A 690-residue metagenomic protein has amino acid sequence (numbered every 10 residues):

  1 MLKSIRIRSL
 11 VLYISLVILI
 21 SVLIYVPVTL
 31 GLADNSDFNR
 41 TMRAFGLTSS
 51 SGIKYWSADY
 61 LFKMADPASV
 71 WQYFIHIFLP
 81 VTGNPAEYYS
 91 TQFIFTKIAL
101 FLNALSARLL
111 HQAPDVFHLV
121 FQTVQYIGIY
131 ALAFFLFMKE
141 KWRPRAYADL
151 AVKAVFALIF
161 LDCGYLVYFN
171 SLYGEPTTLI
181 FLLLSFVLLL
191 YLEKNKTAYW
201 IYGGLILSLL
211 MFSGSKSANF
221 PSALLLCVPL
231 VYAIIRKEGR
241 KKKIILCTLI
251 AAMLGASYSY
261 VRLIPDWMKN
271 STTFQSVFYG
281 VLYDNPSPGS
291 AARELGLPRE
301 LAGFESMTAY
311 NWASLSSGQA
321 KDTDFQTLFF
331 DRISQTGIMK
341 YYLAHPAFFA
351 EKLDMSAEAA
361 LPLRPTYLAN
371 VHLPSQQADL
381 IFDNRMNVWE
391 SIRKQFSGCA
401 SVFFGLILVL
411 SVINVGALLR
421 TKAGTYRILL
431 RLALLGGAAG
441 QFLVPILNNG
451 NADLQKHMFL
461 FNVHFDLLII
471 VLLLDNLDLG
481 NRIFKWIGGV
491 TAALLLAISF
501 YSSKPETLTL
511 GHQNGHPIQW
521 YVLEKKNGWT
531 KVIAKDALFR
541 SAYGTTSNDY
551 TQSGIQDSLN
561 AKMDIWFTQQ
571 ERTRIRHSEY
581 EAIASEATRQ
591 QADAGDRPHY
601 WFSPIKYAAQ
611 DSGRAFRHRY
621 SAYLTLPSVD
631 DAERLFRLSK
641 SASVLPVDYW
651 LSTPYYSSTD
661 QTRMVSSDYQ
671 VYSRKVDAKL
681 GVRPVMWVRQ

Functional and structural regions predicted by a protein language model:
M1-L30, Q92-L282, K394-N481, S499: Hydrophobic transmembrane helix bundles of membrane-integrated enzymes that assemble and modify cell-envelope
P27-H118, I381-D383: TM-lumen/periplasm interface segments of multi-pass membrane proteins, especially the first transmembrane helix
G46-N84, P265-P374, T546, Y550-S553: Membrane-proximal stem/loop segments at transmembrane-domain junctions that anchor or position
S49-Q72, K242-M268, N311, S316 (+5 more regions): Generic detector of solvent-exposed, compositionally biased contiguous segments
L246-T248, W486-T491: Sec-dependent N-terminal signal peptides
A369-E390, S401: Small-residue-rich helix-loop
G489-F500: Sec-dependent N-terminal signal peptides of Gram-positive bacterial secreted proteins and lipoproteins
S502-Q690: Collagenous Gly-X-Y triple-helix signature in extracellular proteins
